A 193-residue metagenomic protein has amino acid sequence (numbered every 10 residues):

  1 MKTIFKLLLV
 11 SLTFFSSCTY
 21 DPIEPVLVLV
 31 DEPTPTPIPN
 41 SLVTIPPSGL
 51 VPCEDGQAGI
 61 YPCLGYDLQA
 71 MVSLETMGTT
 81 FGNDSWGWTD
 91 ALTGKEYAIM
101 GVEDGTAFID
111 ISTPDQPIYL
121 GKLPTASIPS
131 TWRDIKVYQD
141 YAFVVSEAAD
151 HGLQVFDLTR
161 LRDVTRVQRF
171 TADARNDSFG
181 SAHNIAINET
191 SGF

Functional and structural regions predicted by a protein language model:
K2-V10: Sec-dependent signal peptide recognition, specifically the positively charged N-region followed immediately by
V10-S17: Hydrophobic h-region of N-terminal signal peptides that target proteins for export in Gram-negative bacteria
C18-F193: Feature marking well-ordered beta-strand scaffolds used for ligand recognition
